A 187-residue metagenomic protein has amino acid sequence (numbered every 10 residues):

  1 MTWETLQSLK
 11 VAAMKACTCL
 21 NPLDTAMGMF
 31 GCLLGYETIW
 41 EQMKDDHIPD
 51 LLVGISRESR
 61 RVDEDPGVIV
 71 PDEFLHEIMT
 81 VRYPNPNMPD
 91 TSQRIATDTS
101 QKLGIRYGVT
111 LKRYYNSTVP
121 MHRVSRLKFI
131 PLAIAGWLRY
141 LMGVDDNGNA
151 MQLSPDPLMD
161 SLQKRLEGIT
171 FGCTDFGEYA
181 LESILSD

Functional and structural regions predicted by a protein language model:
M1-D187: Non-transmembrane, aqueous-exposed alpha-helical and coiled segments at domain scale
